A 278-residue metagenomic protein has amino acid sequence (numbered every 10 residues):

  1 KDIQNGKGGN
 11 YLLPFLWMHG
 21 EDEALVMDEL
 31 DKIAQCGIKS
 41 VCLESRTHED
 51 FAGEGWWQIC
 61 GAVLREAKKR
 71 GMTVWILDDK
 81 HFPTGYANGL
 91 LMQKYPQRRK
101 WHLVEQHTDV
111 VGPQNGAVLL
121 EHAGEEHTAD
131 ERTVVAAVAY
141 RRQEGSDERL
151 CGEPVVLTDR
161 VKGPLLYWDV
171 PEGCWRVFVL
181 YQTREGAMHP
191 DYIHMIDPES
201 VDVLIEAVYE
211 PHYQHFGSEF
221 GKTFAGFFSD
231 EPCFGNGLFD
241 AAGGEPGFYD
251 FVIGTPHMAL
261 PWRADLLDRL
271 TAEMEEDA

Functional and structural regions predicted by a protein language model:
K1-I3, Y11, V26-C36, G53-A278: Mature extracytoplasmic enzyme cores
G8: Extracytoplasmic/lumenal acceptor-recognition loop(s) of multi-pass membrane glycoenzymes
L12-A24: Active-site mouth loops of central-metabolism enzymes
I38-E44: General structural concept
S45-A52: Glycine-rich, proline-tolerant flexible connector loops at the mouths of alpha/beta enzymes
